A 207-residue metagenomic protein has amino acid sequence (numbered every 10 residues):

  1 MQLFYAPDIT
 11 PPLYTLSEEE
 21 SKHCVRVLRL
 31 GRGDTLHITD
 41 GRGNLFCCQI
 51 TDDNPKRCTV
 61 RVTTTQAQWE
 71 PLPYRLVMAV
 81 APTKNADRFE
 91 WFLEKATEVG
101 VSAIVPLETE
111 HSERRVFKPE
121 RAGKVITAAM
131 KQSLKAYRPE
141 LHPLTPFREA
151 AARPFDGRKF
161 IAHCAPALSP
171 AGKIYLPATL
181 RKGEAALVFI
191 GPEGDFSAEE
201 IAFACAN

Functional and structural regions predicted by a protein language model:
M1-A67: N-terminal positively charged helical leader segments and presequences
P7-D8, E18-E19, G41, A81-P82 (+3 more regions): Fold-independent oxyanion-binding glycine-rich loops and adjacent beta-strand/coil segments at enzyme active sites
I9-L13, N54-R57, Q68-E70, A151-R158 (+1 more regions): Short, glycine- and charge-enriched coil/turn segments that flank and shape catalytic ligand pockets
P12, R32-D34, N44-F46, K56-C58 (+5 more regions): A generic structural signal for short beta-strands and their flanking turns/coil linkers
C24, R88-F92, E200: Hydrophobic side chains in well-ordered alpha-helices
W69-C164: RNA substrate-binding interface of SAM-dependent RNA methyltransferases
K159-N207: Active-site/ligand-binding-proximal alpha/beta "capping" segment
